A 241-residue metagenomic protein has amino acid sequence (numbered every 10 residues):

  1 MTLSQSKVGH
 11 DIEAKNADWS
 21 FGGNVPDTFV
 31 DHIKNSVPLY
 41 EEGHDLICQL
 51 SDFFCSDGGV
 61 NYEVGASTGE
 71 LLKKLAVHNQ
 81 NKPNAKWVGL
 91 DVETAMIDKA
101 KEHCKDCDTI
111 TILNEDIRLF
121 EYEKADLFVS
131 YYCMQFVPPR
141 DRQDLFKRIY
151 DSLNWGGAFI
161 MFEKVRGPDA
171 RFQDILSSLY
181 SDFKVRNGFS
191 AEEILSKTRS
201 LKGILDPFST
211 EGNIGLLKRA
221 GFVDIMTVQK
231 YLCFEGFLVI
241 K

Functional and structural regions predicted by a protein language model:
A14-W19, G23-H44: Class I SAM-dependent methyltransferase Rossmann-like catalytic core, especially the SAM/SAH-binding loop
L39-D57: Conserved alpha-helix/loop element of class I SAM-dependent methyltransferases that forms part of the SAM/SAH-binding
Y62, G69-R118: Class I SAM-dependent methyltransferase SAM/SAH-binding core
V129: A conserved beta-strand element that flanks and buttresses the S-adenosyl-L-methionine
Q143-W155: A short glycine-rich, Lys/Arg-flanked "PGG" loop and its adjoining helix->strand segment in the class I
G156-K164: Conserved beta-strand signature within the Rossmann-like core of class I S-adenosyl-L-methionine
V165-K218: C-terminal alpha-helical "lid/dimerization" subdomain adjacent to the S-adenosyl-L-methionine
K218-K241: Core SAM-dependent methyltransferase catalytic element
